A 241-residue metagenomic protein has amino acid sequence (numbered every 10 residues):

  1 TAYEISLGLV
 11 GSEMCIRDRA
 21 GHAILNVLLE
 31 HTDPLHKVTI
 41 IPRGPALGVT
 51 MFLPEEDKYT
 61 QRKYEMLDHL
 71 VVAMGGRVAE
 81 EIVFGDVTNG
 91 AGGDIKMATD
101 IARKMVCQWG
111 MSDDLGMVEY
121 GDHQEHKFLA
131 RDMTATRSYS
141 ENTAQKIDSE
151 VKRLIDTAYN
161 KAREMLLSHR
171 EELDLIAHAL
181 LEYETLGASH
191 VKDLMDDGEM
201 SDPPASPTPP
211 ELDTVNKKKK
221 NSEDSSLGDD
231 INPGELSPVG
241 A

Functional and structural regions predicted by a protein language model:
T1-G11, I16: Single conserved hydrophobic/aromatic residue that forms the stacking wall/gate of nucleotide- or nucleobase-binding
E13-R17, G21, L70: Short alpha-helix carrying the canonical HExxH Zn2+-binding catalytic motif
A23-A241: Soluble catalytic regions of large protease machineries
